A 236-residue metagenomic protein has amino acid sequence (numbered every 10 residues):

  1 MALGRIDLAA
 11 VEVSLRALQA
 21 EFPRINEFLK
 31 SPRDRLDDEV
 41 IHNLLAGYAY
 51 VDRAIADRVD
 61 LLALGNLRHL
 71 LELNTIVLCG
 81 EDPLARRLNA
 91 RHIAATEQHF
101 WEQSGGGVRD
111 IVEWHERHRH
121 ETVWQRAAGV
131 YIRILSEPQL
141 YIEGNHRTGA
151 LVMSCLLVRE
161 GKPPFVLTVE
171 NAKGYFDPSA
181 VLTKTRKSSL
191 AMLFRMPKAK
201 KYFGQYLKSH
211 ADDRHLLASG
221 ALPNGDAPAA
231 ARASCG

Functional and structural regions predicted by a protein language model:
M1-G236: FIC/Doc superfamily catalytic core
